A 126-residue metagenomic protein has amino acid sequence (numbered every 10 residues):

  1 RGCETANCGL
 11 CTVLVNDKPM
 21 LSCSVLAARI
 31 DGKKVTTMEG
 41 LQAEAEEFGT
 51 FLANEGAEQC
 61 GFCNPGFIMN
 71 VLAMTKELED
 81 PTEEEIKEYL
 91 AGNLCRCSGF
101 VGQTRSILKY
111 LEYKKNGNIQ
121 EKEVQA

Functional and structural regions predicted by a protein language model:
R1-A126: Signature of N-terminal electron-transfer/Fe-S-associated modules in redox systems
